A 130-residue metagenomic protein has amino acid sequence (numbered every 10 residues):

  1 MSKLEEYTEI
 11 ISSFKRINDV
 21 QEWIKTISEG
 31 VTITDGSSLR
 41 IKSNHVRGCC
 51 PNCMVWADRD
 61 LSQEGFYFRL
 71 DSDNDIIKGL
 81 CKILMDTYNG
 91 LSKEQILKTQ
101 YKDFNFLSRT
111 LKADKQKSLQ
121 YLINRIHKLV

Functional and structural regions predicted by a protein language model:
S2-E5, D75-G79: Short acidic alpha-helix initiation/capping motifs at coil-to-helix transition points, especially at protein N-termini
K3-N52, R59-S62, F66, T99-K102 (+1 more regions): N-terminal intrinsically disordered, cationic/polar leader segments that include organellar targeting peptides
I11, K82-M85: Amphipathic alpha-helical segments within well-ordered protein domains
R47-C49, S72-I77, Y88, S118: Generic, well-ordered alpha-helical segments
D58-D75, M85-N89: Conserved interaction-surface patches within small, structured recognition/assembly domains
S72, Y88-S92, Q100, V130: Generic hydrophobic/packing signal
I76-C81, S92, Q100, L122: Amphipathic alpha-helical interface surfaces
